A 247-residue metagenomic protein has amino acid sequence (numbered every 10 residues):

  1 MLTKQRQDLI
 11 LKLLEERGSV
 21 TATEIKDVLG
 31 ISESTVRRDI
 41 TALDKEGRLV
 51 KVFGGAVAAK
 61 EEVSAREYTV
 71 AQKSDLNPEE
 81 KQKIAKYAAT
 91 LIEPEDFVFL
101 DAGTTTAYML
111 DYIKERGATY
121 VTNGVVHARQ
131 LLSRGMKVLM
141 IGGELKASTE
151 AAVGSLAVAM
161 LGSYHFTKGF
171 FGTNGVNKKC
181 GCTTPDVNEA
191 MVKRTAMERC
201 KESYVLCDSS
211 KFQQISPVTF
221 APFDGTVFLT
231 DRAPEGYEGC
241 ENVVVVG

Functional and structural regions predicted by a protein language model:
L2-Q5, L9, E15-T23, V28 (+4 more regions): HTH-adjacent hinge/linker in prokaryotic transcriptional regulators
L2-Q5, L9-K12, T21-E24, G30-S32 (+3 more regions): Conserved phosphate- and dinucleotide-binding cores of soluble alpha/beta proteins, encompassing both enzyme active
T104-T105, H127: A generic "binding-loop/recognition-motif" signal
T105-M109, F212-I215: Short glycine/serine/threonine-rich phosphate/pyrophosphate-binding segments that cradle anionic phosphate groups
T119-Y120, K168: A residue-level structural signature of the nucleotidyltransferase/glycosyltransferase Rossmann-like core
